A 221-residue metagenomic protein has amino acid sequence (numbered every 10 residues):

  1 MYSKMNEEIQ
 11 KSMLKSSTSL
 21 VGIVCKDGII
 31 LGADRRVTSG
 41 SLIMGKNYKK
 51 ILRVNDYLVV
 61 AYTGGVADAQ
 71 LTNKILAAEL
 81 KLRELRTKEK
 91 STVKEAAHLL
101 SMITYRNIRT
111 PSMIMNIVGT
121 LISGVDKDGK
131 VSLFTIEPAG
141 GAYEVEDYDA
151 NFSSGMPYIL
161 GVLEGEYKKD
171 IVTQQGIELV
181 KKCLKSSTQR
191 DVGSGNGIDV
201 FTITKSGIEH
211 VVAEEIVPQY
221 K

Functional and structural regions predicted by a protein language model:
M1-M115, A142-L179, K185-T188, V192-S194 (+2 more regions): Conserved short S/T/G-enriched processing/targeting/catalytic segments and their helical context
V21, T120-S123: Conserved, well-structured core segments
L58, V118-L121, S132: Generic beta-strand structural signal
M115-I117, D128-G129: Short, flexible loop/turn motifs enriched in small residues
S123-G141, V212: Acidic-glycine-rich active-site phosphate/pyrophosphate-binding loop
